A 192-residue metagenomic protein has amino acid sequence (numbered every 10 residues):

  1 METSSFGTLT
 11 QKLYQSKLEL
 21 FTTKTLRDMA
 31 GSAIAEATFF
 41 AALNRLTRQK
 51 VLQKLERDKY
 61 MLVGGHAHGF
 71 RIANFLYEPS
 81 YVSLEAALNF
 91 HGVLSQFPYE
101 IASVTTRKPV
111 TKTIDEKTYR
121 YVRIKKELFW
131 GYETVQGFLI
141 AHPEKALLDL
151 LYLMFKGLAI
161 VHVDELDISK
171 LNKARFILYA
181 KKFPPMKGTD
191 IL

Functional and structural regions predicted by a protein language model:
M1-P79, D115, W130: Short beta-edge/loop segments at beta->alpha junctions of small alpha/beta modules that act as binding/recognition
D28, A86-F90, A146-L150: Residue-level signal for well-ordered alpha-helical scaffold segments within enzymatic catalytic domains
G31, Y77, G92, Y152-K156: Hydrophobic/aromatic-lined pockets within catalytic cores
S32-A33, L94, M186: Short coil/loop linkers at secondary-structure junctions
L46, A87-L88, V163, A180: Hydrophobic alpha-helix position signal
K54-K59, R71-K126: Short gly/ser-rich loop at a beta-strand->alpha-helix junction or flexible surface loop bordering the NTP-binding
H66, K125, L151: A broadly conserved detector of short glycine/acidic/proline-rich loop/turn motifs that flank catalytic sites and bind
W130-L192: Hydrophobic alpha-helical interaction segments
